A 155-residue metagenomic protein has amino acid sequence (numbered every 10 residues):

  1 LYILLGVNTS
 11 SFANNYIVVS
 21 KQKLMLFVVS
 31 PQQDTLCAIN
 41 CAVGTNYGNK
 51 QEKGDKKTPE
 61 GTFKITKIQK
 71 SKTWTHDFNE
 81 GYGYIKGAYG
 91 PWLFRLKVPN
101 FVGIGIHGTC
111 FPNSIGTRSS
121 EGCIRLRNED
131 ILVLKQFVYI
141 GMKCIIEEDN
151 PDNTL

Functional and structural regions predicted by a protein language model:
L1-G6: Bacterial N-terminal signal peptides
F12-N15, Q22, I39-D55, F63 (+3 more regions): N-terminal post-signal-peptidase region of extra-cytosolic proteins
V19-M25, A88-G90: A short, compositionally biased
K21-K23, S30-Q32, N40-T45, K67-K70 (+3 more regions): A mature extracytoplasmic/lumenal domain signature
D55, S71-L155: Exported/periplasmic cell-wall-interacting domains
F63-K64, C144: Generic structural signal for buried aliphatic residues
